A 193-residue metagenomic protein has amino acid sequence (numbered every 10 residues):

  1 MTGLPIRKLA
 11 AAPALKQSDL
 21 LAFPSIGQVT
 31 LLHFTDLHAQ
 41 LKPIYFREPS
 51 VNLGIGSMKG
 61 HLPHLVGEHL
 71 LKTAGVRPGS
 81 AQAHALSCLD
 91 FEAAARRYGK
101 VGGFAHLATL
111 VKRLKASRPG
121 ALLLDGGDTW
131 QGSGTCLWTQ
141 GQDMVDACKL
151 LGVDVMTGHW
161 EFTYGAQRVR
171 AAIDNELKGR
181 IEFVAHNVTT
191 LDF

Functional and structural regions predicted by a protein language model:
G3-F193: Acidic, metal/ion-coordinating pockets
